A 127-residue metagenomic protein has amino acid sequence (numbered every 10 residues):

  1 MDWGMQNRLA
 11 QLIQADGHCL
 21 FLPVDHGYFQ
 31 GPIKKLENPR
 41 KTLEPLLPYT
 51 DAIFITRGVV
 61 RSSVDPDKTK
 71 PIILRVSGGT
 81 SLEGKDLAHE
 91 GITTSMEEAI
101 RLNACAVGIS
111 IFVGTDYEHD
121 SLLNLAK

Functional and structural regions predicted by a protein language model:
M1-D25, G58-T69: N-terminal amphipathic alpha-helix/helix-capping segment at the start of soluble metabolic enzymes
L12, P45-L47, A99: Generic structural signal for hydrophobic
L20-V24, I53-I55, I72-V76, V107-I109: Hydrophobic faces of well-ordered beta-strands that scaffold small-molecule active sites in alpha/beta enzyme cores
P23-E37, R75-T93, I111-D120: Active-site mouth loops of central-metabolism enzymes
V24-S63: N-terminal low-complexity or amphipathic/hydrophobic leaders
T56-I73, L87-I92, V113-K127: Active-site-adjacent beta->alpha loops and helix N-cap segments on the catalytic face of soluble alpha/beta enzymes
I92-I100: Glycine-rich adenosyl-nucleotide cofactor-binding module
